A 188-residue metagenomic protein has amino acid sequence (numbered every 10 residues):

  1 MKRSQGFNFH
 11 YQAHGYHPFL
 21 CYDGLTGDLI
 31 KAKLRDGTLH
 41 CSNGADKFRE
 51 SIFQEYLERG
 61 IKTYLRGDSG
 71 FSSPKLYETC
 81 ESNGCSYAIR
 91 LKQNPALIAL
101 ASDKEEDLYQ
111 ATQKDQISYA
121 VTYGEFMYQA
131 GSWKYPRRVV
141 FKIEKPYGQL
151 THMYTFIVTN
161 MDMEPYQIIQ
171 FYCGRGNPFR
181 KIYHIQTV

Functional and structural regions predicted by a protein language model:
M1, G27, Y64-S72, Y87 (+2 more regions): Short, conserved catalytic/metal-binding motifs centered on acidic residues
M1-L20: Active-site-proximal, Lys/Arg-enriched surface segment that forms a nucleic-acid-binding/basic interface patch
G24-D36: Gly-rich Lys/Arg/Thr-decorated short loops/hinges at beta-loop-alpha junctions or inter-strand turns that position
K33-E55: Active-site beta-loop-alpha junctions of metal-dependent nucleic acid enzymes, especially the RNase H-like/DDE
R35-G37, D68-G70, K92-N94: Active-site beta-loop-alpha junctions enriched in small/polar residues
L57, Y77-S86: Short, surface-exposed basic-aromatic patches at helix termini and helix-loop junctions that form
S73-E78, I98-S102: A short acidic (Asp/Glu
S86-T187: An anionic, glycine-rich sequence signature occurring as long contiguous blocks
